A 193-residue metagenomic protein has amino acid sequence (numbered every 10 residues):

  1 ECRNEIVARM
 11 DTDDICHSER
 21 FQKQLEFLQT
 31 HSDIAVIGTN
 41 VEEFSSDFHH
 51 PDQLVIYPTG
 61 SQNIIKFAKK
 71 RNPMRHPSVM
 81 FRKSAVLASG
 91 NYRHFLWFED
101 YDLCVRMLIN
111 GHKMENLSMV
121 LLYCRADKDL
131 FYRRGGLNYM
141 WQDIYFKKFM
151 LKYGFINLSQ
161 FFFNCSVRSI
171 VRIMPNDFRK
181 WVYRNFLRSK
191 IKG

Functional and structural regions predicted by a protein language model:
E1-G136: Nucleotide-sugar donor-binding/catalytic module of glycosyltransferases that assemble extracellular/cell-envelope
C104, M140-D143, V167: A general structural signal for well-ordered alpha-helical segments in protein cores
R106, Y145-K148, V171: Generic alpha-helical structural context detector
V120, C124, Y132-N157: Catalytic core of nucleotide-sugar-dependent glycosyltransferases
R168-G193: Terminal low-complexity segments of carbohydrate-biosynthetic enzymes
